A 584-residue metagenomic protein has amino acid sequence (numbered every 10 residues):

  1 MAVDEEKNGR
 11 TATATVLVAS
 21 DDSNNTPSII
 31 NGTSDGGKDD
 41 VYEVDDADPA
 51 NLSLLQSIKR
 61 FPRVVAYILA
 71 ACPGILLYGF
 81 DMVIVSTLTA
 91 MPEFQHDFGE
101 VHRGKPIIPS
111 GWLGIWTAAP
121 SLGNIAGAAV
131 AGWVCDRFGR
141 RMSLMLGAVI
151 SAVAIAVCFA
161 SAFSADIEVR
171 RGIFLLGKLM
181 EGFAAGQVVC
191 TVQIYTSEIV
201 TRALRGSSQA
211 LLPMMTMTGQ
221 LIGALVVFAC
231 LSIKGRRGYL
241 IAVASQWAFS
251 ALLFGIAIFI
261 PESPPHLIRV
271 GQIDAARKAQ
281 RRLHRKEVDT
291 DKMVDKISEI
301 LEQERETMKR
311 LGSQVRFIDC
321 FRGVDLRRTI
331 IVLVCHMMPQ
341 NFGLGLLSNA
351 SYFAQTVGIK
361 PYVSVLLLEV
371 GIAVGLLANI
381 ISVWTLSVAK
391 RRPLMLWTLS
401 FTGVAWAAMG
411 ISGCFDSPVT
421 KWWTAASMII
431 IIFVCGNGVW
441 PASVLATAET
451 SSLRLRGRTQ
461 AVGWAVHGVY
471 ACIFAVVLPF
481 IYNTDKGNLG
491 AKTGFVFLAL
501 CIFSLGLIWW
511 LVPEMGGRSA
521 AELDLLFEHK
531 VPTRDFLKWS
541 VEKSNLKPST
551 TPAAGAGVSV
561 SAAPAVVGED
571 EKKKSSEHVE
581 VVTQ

Functional and structural regions predicted by a protein language model:
A2-R281, R305-Q584: Alpha-helical transmembrane bundle of multi-pass membrane proteins
K286-V288, M515: PAS/GAF/H-NOX family sensory domains and closely associated sensor/linker modules
T290-R305: Short, well-structured alpha-helical segments
